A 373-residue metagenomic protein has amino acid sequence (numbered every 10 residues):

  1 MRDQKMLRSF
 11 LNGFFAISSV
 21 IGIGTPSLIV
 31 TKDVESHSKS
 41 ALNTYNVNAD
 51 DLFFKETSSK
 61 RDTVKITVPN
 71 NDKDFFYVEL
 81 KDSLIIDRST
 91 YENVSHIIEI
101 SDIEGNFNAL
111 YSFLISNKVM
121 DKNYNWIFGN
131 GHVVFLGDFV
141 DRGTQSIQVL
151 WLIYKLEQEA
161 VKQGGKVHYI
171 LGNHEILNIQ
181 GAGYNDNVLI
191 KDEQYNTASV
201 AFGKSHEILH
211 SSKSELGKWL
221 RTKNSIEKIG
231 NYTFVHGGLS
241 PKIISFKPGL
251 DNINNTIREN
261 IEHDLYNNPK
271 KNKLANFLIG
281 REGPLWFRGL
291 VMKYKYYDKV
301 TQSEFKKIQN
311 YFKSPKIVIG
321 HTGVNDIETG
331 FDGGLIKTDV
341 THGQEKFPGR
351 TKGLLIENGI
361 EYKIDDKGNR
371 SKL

Functional and structural regions predicted by a protein language model:
R2-L373: Feature recognizes metal-dependent phosphohydrolase scaffolds
